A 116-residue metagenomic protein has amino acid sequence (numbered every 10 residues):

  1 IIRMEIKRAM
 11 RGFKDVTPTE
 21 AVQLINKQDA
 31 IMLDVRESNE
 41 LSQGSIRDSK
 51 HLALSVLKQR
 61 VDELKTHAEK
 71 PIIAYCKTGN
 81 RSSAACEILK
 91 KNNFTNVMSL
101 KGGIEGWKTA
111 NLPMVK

Functional and structural regions predicted by a protein language model:
I1-A30, S38-P71, K77-K116: Rhodanese-like catalytic fold shared by cysteine-dependent sulfurtransferases and DSP/PTP-type phosphatases
L33: Conserved beta/loop motifs at nucleotide-recognition and modification sites
